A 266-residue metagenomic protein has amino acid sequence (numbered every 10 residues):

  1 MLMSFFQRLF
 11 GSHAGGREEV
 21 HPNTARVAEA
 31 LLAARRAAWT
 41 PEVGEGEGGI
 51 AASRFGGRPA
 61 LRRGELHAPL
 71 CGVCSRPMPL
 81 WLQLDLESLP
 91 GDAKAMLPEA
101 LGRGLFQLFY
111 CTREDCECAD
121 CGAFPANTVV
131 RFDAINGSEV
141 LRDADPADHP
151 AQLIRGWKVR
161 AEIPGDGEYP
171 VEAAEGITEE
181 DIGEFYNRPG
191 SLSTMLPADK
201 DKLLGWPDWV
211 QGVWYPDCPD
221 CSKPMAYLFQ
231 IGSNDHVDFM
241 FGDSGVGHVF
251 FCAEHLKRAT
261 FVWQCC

Functional and structural regions predicted by a protein language model:
L2-C266: Preference for intrinsically disordered or flexible, low-complexity segments and adjacent hinge/connector residues
